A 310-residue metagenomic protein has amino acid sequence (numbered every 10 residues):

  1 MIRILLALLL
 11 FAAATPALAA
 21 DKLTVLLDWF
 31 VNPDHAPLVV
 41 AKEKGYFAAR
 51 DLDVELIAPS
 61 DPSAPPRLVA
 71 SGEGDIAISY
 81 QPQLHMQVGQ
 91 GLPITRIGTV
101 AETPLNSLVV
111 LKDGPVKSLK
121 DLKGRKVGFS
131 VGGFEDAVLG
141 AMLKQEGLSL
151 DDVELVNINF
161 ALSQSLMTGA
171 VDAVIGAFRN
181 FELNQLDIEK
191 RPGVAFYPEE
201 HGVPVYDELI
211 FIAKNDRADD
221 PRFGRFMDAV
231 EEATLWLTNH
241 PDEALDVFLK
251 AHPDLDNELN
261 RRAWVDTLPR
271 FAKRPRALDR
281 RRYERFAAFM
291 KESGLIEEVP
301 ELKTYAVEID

Functional and structural regions predicted by a protein language model:
M1-A7: Sec-dependent signal peptide recognition, specifically the positively charged N-region followed immediately by
A7, A17-L18: Cleavable N-terminal signal peptides
A12-T15: N-terminal signal peptide c-region/cleavage motif recognized by signal peptidases
A19-D51, D279, E284-D310: N-terminal hydrophobic or amphipathic helices and topogenic motifs
K22-N159, S163-T168, D172-N180, V203-V205: Short, glycine-/small- and polar/acidic-enriched structural segments that line small-molecule recognition paths
D34, V100-V110, R191-N215, M227 (+2 more regions): Periplasmic-binding protein-like
P82, F160-A251: Pocket-lining segment of extracytoplasmic ligand-binding domains
D219-L295: Secondary-structure end/capping motifs
